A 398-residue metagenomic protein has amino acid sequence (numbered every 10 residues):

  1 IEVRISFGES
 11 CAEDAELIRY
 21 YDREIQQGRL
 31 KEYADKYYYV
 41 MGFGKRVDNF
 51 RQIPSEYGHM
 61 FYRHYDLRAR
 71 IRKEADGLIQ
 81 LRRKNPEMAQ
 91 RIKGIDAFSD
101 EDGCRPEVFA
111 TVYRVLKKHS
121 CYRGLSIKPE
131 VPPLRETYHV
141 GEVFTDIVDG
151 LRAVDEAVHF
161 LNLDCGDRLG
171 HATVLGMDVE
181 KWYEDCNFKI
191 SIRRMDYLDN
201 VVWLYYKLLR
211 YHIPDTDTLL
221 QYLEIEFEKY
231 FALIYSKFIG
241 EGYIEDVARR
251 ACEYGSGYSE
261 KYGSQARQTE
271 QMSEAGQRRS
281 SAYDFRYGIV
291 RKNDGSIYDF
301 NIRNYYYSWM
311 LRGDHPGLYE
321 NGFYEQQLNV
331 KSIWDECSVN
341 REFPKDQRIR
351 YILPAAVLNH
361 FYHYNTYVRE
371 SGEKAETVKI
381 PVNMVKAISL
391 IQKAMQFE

Functional and structural regions predicted by a protein language model:
I1-E398: Metal-cofactor-binding active-site regions of metalloenzymes
